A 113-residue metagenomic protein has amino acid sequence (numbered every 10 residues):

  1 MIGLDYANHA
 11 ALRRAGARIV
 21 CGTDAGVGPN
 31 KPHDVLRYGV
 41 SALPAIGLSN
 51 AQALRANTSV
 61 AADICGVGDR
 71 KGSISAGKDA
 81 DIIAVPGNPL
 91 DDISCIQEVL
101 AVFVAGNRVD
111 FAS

Functional and structural regions predicted by a protein language model:
G3-N88: His/Asp/Glu-enriched, well-ordered alpha-helical/loop segment that forms or immediately abuts the divalent-metal
D91: Small/polar (Gly/Ser/Thr/Ala-rich) solvent-exposed segments that form structured loops/beta-strands/short helices used
C95-Q97: Short, small/polar residue-rich loop motifs at catalytic or cofactor-binding pockets
V102: Short aromatic-centered micro-motifs
